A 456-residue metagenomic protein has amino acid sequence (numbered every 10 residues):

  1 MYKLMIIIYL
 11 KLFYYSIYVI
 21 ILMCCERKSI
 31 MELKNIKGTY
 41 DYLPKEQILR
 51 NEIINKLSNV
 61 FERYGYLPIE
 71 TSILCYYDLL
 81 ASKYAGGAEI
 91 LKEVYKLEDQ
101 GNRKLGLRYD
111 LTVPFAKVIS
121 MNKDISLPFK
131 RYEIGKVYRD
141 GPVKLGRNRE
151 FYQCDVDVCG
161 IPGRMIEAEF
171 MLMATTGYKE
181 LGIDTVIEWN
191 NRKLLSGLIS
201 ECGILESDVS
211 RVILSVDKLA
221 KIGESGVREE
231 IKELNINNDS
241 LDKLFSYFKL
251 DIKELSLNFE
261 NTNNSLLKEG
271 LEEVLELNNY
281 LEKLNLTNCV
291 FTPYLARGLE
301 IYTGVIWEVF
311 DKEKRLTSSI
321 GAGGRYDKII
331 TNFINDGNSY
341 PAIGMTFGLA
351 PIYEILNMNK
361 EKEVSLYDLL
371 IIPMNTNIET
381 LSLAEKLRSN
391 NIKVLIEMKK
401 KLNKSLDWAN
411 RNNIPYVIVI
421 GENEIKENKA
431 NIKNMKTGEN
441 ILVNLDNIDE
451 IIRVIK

Functional and structural regions predicted by a protein language model:
Y9-I30: Short, Lys/Arg-enriched N-terminal segments with co-localized hydrophobic residues within the first ~10-30 amino acids
C25, I30-V113, A168-L172, E188: TRNA-binding/sensing appendages of the translation machinery
M31, N35-E46, V209-S210, D217-N258: N-terminal targeting/leader regions
L49-Y64, C75-Y76, K92, N102 (+3 more regions): Positively charged, Gly/Ser-enriched RNA/tRNA-binding surfaces
I90-D99, I204-S225, D311: Acidic, His- and aromatic-enriched active-site or binding-groove loops in soluble protein domains that engage sugars
E150-C154, W189-G197: Short, conserved phosphate-binding/catalytic loop or strand-edge motifs used in phosphoryl-/nucleotidyl-transfer
I187, I199, K218: Internal, well-ordered alpha/beta segment that forms a basic, Gly-enriched binding/recognition surface
